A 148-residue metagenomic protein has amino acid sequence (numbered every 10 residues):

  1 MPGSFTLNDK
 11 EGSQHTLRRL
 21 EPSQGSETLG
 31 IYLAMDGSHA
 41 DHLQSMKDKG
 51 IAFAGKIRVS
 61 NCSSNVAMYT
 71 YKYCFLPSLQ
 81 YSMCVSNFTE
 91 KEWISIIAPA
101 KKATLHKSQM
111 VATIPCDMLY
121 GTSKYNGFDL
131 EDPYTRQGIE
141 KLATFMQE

Functional and structural regions predicted by a protein language model:
M1: Conserved polymerase palm-domain catalytic core
F5-K91, S108-V111, I139-E148: Basic, alpha-helical interaction scaffolds
G50, W93-L105: Short amphipathic alpha-helical coiled-coil/interface segments
M83, I96, A100, Q109-E148: Extended C-terminal regions of large enzymes
